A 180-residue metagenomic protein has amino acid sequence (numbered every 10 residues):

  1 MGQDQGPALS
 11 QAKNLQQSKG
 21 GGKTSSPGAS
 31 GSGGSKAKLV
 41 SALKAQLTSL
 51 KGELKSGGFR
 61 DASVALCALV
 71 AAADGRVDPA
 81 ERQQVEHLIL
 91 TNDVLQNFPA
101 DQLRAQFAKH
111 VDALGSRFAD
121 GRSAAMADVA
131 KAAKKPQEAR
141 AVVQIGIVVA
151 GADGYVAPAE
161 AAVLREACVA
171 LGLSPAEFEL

Functional and structural regions predicted by a protein language model:
M1-V70, R76-L180: Small-residue-enriched hydrophobic alpha-helices in membranes
